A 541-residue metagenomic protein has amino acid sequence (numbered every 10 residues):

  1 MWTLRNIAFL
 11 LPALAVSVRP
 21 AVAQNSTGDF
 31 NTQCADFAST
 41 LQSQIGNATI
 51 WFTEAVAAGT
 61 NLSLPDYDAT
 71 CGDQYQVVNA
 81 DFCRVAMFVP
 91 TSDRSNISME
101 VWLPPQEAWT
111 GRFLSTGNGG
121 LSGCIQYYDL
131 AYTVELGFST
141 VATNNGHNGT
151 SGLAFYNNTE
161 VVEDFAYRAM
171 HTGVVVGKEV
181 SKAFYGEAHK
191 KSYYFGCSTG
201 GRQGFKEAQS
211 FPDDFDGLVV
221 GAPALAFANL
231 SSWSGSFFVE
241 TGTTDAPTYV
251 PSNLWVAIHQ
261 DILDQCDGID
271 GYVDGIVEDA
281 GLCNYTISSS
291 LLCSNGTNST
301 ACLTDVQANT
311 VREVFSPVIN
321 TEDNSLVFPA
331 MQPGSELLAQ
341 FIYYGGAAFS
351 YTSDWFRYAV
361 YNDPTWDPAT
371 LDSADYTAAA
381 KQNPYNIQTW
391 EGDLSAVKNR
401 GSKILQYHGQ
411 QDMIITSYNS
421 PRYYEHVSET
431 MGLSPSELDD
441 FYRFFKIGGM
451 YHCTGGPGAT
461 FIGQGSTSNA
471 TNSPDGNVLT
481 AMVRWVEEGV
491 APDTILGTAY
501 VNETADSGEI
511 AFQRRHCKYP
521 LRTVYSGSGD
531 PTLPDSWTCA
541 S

Functional and structural regions predicted by a protein language model:
M1-Q24: Fungal secretory targeting signals
R19-G111, Y128, Y272-V273, V277 (+5 more regions): Catalytic-loop region of hydrolases
C71, T110, G119-G186, S232 (+3 more regions): Cap/lid segment of the alpha/beta-hydrolase catalytic domain
R84-H171, S198, F237-T243, N419-E429 (+1 more regions): N-terminal cap/lid subdomain of alpha/beta-hydrolase-fold enzymes
R112, E187-S198: Alpha/beta-hydrolase fold nucleophile elbow
F195-G200, G204, D412: Gly/Ala-rich beta-loop-alpha elbow adjacent to hydrolase catalytic centers
K206-A208, D213-I319, I462-G476: A catalytic-pocket lid/entrance helix-loop region that shapes and gates access to the active site across common
D323-F512: C-terminal subdomain of alpha/beta-hydrolase-fold enzymes, centered on the catalytic histidine and its supporting
